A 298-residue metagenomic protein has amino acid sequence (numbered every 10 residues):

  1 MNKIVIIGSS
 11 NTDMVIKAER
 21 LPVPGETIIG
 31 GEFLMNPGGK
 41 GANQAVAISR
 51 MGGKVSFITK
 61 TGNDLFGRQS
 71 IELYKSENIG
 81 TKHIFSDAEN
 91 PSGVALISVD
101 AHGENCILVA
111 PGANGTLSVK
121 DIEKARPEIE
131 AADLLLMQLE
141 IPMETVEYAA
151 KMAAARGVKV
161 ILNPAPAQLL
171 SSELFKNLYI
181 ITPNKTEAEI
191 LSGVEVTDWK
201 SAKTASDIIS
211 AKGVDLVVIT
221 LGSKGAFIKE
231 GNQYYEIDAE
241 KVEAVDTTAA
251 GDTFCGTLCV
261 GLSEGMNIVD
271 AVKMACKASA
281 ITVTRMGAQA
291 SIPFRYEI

Functional and structural regions predicted by a protein language model:
M1-I4, L169-E173, W199-I298: Conserved phosphate-binding/catalytic region of the ribokinase-like
M1-S10, E72-S86, I97-I180, T186-Y234: Ribokinase/PfkB-type carbohydrate-kinase core domain
M1-T61, L65-I79, A244-V245: Glycine-rich phosphate/adenosyl-contacting loop at the front of the ribokinase-like
P22-G30, T182-N184, Y235-A239: Short glycine/proline- and charge-enriched loop/turn segments that cap or connect secondary-structure elements
A45, S70, A149-A150, A278: Aromatic/hydrophobic pocket-lining residues that form π-stacking "cages" and hydrophobic walls in ligand
S49-R50, A154, S263: Gly/Ala-rich phosphate-binding loop of Rossmann-like dinucleotide-binding domains, activating on the conserved
I58, L108, I237: Hydrophobic residues at beta-strand termini and immediately following loops that shape nucleotide-binding pockets
A88-N90: Short, glycine-/polar-rich solvent-exposed loops and beta-turns at beta-strand/coil boundaries
